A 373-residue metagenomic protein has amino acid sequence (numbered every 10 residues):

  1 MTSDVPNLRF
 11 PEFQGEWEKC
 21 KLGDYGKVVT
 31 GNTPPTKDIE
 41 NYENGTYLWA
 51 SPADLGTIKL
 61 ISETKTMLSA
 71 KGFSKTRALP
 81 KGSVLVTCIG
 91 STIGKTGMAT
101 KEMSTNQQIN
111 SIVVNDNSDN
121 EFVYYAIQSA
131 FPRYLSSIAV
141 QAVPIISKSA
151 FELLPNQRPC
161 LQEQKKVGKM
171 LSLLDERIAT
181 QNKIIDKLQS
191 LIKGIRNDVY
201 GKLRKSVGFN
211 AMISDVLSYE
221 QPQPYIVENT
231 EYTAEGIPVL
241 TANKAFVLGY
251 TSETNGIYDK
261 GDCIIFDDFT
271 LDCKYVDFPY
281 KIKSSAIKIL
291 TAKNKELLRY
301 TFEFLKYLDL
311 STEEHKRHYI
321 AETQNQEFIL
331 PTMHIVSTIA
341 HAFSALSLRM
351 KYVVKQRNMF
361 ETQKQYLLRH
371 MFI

Functional and structural regions predicted by a protein language model:
M1-K21, R158-A211, L330-I373: Amphipathic alpha-helical coiled-coil/heptad-repeat segments
T2-P6, C88, M103-N110, Q128 (+3 more regions): A short glycine-rich beta-alpha junction/loop motif
L8-T33, T57, K202-P224, N229-K244: Non-catalytic DNA-recognition/assembly elements of restriction-modification systems
G26, S111, A345-L348: Extracytoplasmic mature domains of secreted or surface-exposed proteins
K37, L68, F73-S74, Q141 (+1 more regions): A structural connector/turn signal
N41, P132-R133: Extracytoplasmic/periplasmic mature domains of Sec-exported, cell-envelope-associated bacterial proteins
G45, S51-L55, S62-Q128, T241-K306 (+1 more regions): A short beta-sheet element
F131, L308-T312, L348: A common structural junction motif
